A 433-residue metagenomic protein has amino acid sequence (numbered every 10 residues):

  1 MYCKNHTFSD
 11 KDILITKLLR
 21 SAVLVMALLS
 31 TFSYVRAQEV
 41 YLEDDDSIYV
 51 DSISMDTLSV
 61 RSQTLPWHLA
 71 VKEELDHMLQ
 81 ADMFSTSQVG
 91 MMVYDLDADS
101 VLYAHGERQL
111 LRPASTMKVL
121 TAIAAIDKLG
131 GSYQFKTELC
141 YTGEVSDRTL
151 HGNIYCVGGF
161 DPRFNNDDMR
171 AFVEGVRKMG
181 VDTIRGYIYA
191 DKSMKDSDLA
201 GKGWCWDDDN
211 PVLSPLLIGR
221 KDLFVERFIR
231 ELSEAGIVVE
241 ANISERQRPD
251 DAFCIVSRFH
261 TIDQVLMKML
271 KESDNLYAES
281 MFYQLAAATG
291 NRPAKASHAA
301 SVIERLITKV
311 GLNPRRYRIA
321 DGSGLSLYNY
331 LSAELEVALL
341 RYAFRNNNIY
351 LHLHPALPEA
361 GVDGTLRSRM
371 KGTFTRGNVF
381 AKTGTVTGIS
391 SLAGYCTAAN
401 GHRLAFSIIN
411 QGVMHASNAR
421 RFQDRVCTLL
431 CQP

Functional and structural regions predicted by a protein language model:
M1-L42: Bacterial Sec-dependent N-terminal signal peptides
Q38-D97, Y103-L110, E174-M179, Q432: Beta-lactamase-like hydrolase cores
T57-P66, A104-P113, I154-R163, V173 (+7 more regions): Second-shell loop/turn segments in exported
G90-Y94, L102-A104, T121, N153-V157 (+5 more regions): Soluble periplasmic/extracytoplasmic beta-strand elements of cell-envelope proteins
D99, P113-G131, I188, R227-E231 (+2 more regions): Active-site SXXK
Q134-D196, W204-P211, I218: Active-site-adjacent, His/Asp/Glu-enriched structural segments that form or flank metal-binding and acid/base networks
G219-H354: A small/polar active-site loop signature that marks catalytic segments
R318-P433: C-terminal soluble interaction/assembly domains
